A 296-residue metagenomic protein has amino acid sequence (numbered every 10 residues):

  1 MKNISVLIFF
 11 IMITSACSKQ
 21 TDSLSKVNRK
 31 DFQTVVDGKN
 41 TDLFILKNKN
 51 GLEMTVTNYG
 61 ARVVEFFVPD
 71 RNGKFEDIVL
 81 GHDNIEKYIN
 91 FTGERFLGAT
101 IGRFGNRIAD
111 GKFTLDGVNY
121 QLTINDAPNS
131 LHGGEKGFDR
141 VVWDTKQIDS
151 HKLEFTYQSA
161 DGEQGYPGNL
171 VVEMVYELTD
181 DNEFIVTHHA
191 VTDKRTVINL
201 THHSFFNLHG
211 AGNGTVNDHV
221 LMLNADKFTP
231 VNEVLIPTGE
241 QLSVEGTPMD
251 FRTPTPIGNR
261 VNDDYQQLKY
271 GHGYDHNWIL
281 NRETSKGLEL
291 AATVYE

Functional and structural regions predicted by a protein language model:
K2-I8: Sec-dependent signal peptide recognition, specifically the positively charged N-region followed immediately by
T14-A16: C-terminal motif of bacterial Sec signal peptides marking the signal peptidase cleavage site
S18-M54, N58-E296: An exposed, glycine/acidic-rich loop-and-rim segment of catalytic or binding clefts
